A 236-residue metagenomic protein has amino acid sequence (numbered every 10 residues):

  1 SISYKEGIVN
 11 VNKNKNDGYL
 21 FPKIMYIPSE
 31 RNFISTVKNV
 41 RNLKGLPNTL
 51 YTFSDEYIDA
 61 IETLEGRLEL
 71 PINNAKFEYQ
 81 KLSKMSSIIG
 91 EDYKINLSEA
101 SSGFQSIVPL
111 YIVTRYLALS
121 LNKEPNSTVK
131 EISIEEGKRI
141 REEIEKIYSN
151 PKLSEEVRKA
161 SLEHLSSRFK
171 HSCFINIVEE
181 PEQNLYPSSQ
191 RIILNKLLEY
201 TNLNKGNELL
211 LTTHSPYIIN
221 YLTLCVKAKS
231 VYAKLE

Functional and structural regions predicted by a protein language model:
S1-I175: Phosphate-coordinating catalytic segments in nucleotide- and nucleic-acid-processing enzymes
H164, S188-E236: C-terminal lobe/lid and adjacent interdomain/linker elements of RecA-like ASCE P-loop ATPase modules
F174-N176, E208-L209: Conserved active-site beta-strand-loop modules that form the wall/rim of enzyme catalytic pockets and either contain
E179-P181: Walker B catalytic acidic pair
Q183-P187: ABC ATPase nucleotide-binding domain "signature" loop
